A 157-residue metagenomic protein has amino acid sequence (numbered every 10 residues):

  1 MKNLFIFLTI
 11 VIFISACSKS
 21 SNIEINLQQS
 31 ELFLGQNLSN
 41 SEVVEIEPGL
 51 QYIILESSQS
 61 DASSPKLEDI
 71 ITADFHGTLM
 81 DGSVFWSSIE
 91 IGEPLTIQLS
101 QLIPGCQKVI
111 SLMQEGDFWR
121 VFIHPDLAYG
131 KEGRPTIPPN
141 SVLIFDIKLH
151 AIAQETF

Functional and structural regions predicted by a protein language model:
K2-L8: Sec-dependent signal peptide recognition, specifically the positively charged N-region followed immediately by
F5, F13, C17-F157: Cross-family detector of peptidyl-prolyl cis-trans isomerase
